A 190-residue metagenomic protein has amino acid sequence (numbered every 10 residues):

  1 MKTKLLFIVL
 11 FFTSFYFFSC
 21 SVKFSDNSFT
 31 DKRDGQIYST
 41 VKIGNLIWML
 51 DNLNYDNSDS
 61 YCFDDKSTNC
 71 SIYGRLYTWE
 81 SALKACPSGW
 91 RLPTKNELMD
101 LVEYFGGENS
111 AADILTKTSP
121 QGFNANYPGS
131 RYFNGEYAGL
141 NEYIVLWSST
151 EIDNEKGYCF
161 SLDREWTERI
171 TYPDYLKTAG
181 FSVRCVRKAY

Functional and structural regions predicted by a protein language model:
M1-S25: Bacterial Sec-dependent N-terminal signal peptides
V22-Y190: Conserved positions within compact, well-structured domain cores
